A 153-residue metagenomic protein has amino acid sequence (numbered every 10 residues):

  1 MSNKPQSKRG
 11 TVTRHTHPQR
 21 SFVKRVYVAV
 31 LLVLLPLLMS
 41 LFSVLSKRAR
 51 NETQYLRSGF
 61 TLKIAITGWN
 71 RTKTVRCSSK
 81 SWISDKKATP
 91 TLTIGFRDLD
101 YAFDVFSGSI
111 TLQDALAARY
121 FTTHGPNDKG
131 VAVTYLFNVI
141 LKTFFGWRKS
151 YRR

Functional and structural regions predicted by a protein language model:
M1-R153: Feature captures hydrophobic
